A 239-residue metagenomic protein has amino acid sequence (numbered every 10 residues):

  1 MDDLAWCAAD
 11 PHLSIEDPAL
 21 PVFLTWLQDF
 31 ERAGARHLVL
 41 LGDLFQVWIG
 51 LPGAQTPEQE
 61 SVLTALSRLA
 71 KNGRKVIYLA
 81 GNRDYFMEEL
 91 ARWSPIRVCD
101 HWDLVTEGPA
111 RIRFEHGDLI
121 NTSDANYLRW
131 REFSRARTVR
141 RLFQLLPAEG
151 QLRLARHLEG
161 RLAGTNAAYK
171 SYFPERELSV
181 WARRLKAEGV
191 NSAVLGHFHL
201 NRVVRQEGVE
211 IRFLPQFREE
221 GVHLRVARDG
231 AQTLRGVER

Functional and structural regions predicted by a protein language model:
M1-D3, Y172, V237-R239: Short, low-complexity, intrinsically disordered N-terminal peptides in bacterial proteins
D2-A8, L13-E107: Core catalytic region of metal-dependent phosphoesterases/phosphodiesterases, especially metallo-beta-lactamase-like
A9-H12, D43-L44, N82-R83, G117-D118 (+3 more regions): Active-site metal-binding loops of divalent metal-dependent hydrolases
F30-G34, V62-L66, H101-V105, S123-A125 (+3 more regions): Glycine-rich loops and low-complexity Gly/Arg-rich segments that provide flexible linkers or classic glycine-based
R32, Q46-L69, P147-G150, R161-V190: N-terminal short leaders/motifs
Y78, T233-L234: A structural preference for short, hydrophobic beta-strand core positions in alpha/beta folds
S94-D100, R111-R113, D118, S123-R129 (+1 more regions): Conserved beta-sheet core of the metallophosphoesterase superfamily
G117-E177: Active-site-proximal loop/helix segment associated with metal-binding centers of metalloenzymes
